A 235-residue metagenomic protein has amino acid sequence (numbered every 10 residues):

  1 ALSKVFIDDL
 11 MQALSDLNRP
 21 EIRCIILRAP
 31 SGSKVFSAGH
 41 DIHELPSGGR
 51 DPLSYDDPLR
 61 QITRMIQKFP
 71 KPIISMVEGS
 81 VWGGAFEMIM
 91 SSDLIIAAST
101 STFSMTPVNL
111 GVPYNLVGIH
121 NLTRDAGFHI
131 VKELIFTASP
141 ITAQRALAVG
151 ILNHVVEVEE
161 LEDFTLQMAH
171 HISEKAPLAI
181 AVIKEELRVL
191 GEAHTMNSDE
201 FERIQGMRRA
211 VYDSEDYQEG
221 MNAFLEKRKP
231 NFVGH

Functional and structural regions predicted by a protein language model:
V5-R50, M65-S75, L94, A98-T102 (+1 more regions): A structural preference for short, pocket-lining loop segments at secondary-structure junctions
G39, D56, R60, G83 (+3 more regions): Glycine-rich phosphate-binding loop at the start of an alpha helix
P46-R60, G206: A short acidic, glycine-rich active-site loop that binds or catalyzes chemistry on phosphate/adenosine moieties
I62, I66, M76, W82-I135 (+3 more regions): CoA-thioester-processing core
D93-L94, E133, T137-S139, R145 (+3 more regions): Well-ordered beta-strand positions
I96-S101, L152-E202, N231-H235: C-terminal long alpha-helix characteristic of the crotonase
L134-I135, E186, L190-E192, G206-Y212: Helix-loop "lid/cap" segments that line or gate small-molecule binding pockets
